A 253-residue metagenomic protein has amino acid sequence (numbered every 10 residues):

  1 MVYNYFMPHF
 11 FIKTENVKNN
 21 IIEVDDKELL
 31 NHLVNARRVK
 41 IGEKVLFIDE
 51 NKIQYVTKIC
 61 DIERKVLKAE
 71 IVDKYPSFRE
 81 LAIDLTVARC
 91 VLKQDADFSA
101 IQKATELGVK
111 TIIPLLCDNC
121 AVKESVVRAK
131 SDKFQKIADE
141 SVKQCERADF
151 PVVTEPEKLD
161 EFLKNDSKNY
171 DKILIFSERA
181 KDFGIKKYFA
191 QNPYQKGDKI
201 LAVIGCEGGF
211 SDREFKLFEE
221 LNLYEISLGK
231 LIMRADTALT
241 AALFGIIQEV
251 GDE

Functional and structural regions predicted by a protein language model:
M1-P76: N-terminal positively charged helical leader segments and presequences
V45, E70, P76-V87, Y194: Mobile, glycine- and charge-enriched loop segments and immediately flanking short secondary-structure elements within
F78-L174: RNA substrate-binding interface of SAM-dependent RNA methyltransferases
P156-Y194, I200: A mid-sequence, solvent-exposed acidic-amphipathic segment
A180, E207-G208, K230-M233: Short, acidic/turn-prone active-site loops that include or flank metal/cofactor- and phosphate-binding residues
G197-L217: A C-terminal functional module that forms or caps the active site or interfaces directly with catalytic machinery
D212-E253: Structured adenosyl-cofactor binding patch, chiefly the S-adenosyl-L-methionine
